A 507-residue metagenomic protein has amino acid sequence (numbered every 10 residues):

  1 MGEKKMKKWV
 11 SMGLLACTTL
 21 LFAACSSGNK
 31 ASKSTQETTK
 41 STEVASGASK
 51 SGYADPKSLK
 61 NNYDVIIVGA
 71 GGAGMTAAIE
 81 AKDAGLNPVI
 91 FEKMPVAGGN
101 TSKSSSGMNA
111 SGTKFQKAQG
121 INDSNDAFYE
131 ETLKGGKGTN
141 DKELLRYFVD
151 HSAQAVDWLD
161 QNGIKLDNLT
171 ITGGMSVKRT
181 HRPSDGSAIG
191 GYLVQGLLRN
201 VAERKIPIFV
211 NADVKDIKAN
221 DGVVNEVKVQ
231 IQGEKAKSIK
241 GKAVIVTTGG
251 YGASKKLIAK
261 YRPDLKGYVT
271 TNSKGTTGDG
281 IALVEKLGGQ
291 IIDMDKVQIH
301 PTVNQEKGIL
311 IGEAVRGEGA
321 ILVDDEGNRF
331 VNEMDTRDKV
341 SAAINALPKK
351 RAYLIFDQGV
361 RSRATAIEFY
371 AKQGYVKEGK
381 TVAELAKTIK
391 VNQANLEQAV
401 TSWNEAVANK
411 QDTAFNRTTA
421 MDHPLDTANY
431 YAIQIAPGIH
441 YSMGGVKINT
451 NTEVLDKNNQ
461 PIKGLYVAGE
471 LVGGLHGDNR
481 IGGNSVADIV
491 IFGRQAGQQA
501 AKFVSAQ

Functional and structural regions predicted by a protein language model:
L21-A24: C-terminal motif of bacterial Sec signal peptides marking the signal peptidase cleavage site
S26-G28: Bacterial signal peptide processing site
T42-P56, N87, K93-P207, L322-F330 (+2 more regions): Conserved N-terminal/central alpha/beta ligand/cofactor-binding core
Y63-I90: N-terminal Rossmann-like FAD-binding beta1-loop-alpha1 element of flavoenzymes
D185-K242, I281, L287: Helical element adjacent to the flavin cofactor pocket in flavoenzyme catalytic cores
D216, N395-N479: A glycine-rich dinucleotide-binding beta-alpha-beta segment and adjacent secondary-structure elements that constitute
Q232-K235, I239-T302, Q495: Glycine-rich loop(s) and the adjacent beta-strand/alpha-helix scaffold that form part
I281-E285, G289-Q393: An anion/pyrophosphate-binding glycine-rich loop and adjacent beta-alpha core in soluble alpha-beta enzymes
